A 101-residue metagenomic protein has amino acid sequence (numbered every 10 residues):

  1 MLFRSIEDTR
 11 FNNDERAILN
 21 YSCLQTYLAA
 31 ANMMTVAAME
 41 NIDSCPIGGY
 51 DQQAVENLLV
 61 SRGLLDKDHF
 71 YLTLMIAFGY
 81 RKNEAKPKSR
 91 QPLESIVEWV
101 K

Functional and structural regions predicted by a protein language model:
M1-K101: Acidic, surface-exposed loops and disordered segments
